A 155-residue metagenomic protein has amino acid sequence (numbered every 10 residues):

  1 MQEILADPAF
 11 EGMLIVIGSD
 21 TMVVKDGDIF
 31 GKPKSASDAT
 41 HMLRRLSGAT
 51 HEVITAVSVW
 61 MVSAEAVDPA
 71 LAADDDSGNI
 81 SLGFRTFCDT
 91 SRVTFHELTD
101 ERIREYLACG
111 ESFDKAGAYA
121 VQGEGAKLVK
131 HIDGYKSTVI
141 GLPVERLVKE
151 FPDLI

Functional and structural regions predicted by a protein language model:
M1-I155: Anionic-ligand binding patches
